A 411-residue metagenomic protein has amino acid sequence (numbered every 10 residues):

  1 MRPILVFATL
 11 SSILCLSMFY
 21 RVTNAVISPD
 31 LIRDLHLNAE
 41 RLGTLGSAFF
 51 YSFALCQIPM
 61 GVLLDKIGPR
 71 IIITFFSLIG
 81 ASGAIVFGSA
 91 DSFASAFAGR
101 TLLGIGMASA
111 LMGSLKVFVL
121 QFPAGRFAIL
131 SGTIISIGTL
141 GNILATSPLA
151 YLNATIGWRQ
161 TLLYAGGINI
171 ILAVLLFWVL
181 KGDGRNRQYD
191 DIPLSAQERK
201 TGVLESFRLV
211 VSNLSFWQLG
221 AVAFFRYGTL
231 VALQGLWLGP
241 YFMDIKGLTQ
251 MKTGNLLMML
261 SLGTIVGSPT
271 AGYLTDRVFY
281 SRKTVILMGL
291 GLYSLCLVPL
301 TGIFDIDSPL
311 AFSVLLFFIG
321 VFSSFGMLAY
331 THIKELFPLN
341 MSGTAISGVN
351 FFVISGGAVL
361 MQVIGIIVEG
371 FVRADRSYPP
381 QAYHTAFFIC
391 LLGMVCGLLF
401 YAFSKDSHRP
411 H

Functional and structural regions predicted by a protein language model:
L5-A39, L233-G239, L360-I364: Extracytoplasmic
N24-A25, N213-S268, G357-G365: Extracytoplasmic gate region of multi-pass secondary transporters
H36, G68, S89-S95, P123 (+3 more regions): Helix-breaking motifs and short loop linkers at transmembrane-helix boundaries and internal kinks in secondary membrane
L55-A94: Conserved MFS/SLC helix-loop-helix module at the cytosolic interface between two early adjacent transmembrane helices
K66-F76, D276-L290: Cytoplasmic membrane-interface "Motif A"-like loop-to-helix N-cap segments of 12-TM Major Facilitator Superfamily
F93, G99-I137: Cytoplasmic helix-loop-helix junction between adjacent transmembrane helices in 12-TM secondary transporters
T133-R185: Helix-loop-helix hairpin linking two adjacent transmembrane segments in secondary transporters
D183-G220: Juxtamembrane intracellular "pre-TM" segments in multi-pass secondary transporters
